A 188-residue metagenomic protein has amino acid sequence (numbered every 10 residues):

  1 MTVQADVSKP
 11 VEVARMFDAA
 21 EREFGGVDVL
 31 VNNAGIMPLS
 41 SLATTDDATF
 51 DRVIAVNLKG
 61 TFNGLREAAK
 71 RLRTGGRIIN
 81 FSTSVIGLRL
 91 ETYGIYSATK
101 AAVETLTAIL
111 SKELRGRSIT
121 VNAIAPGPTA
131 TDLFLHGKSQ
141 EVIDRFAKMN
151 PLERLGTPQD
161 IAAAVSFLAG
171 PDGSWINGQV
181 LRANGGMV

Functional and structural regions predicted by a protein language model:
A5-R15, D47, Q159-D160: The beta1-alpha1 cofactor-binding region of Rossmann-like NAD(H)/NADP(H)-dependent oxidoreductases
S41-L42, D46-I54, F134, V142 (+1 more regions): Substrate-binding pocket helix/loop in short-chain dehydrogenase/reductase
T45, R89-S97, I109: Active-site loop-to-helix junction immediately N-terminal to the catalytic Tyr of the SDR YXXXK motif in Rossmann-fold
L65, T99: Active-site helix of classical SDR
K70-R71, K112-G116, S174: Alpha-helical segment proximal to the catalytic Tyr-Lys
L88, S166, N177-V188: Short C-terminal tail/terminal secondary-structure segment of NAD(P)H-dependent dehydrogenase/reductase domains
N150-I161: A conserved structural motif in NAD(P)-dependent oxidoreductases
